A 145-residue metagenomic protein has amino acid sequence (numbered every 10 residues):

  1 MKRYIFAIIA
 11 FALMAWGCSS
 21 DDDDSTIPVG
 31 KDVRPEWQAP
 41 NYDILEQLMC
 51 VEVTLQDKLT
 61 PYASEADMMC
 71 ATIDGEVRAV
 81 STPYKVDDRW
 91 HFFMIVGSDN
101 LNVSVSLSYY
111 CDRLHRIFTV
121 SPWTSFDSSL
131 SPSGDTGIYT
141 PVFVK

Functional and structural regions predicted by a protein language model:
M1-W16: Sec-dependent bacterial lipoprotein signal peptides
M14-E36: Bacterial Sec-dependent N-terminal signal peptides
D32-A39, W123-K145: Extracellular beta-sheet/turn segments enriched in Thr/Pro/Gly and aliphatic residues
Y42-T60: Short amphipathic, basic-aromatic surface patches that mediate peripheral association with negatively charged
I44-M49, Y110-D112, L130-S133: Extracellular or exported targeting regions of proteins
A66, R78, V120, S125-S129: Conserved beta-structured recognition patch
D67, T72-V103: Tryptophan-paired
Y109-T119: Short acidic/polar inter-strand loop motif in beta-rich domains
